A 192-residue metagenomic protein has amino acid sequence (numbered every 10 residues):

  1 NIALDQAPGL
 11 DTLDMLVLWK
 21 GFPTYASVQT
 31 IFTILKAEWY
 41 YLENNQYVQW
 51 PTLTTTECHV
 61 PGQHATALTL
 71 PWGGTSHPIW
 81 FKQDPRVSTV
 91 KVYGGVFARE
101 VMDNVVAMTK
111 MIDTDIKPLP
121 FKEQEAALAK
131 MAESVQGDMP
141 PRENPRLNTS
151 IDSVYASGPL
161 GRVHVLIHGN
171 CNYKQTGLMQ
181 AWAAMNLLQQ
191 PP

Functional and structural regions predicted by a protein language model:
N1: Short alpha-helices
D5-P192: C-terminal catalytic/substrate-binding lobe primarily of soluble NAD(P)-dependent oxidoreductases
